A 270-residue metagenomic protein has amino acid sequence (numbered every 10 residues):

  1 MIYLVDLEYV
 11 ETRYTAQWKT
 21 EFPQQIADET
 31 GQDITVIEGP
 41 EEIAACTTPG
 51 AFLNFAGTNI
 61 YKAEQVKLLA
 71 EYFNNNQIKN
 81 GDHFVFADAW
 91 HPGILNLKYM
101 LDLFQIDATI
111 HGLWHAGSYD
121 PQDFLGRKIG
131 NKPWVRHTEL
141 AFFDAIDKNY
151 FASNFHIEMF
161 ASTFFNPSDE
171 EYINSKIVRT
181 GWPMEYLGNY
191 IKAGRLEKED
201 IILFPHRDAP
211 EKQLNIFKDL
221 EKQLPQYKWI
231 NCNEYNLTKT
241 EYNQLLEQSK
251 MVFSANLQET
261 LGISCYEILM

Functional and structural regions predicted by a protein language model:
M1-N96: N-terminal pre-catalytic "stem/leader" segment of glycosyltransferase-like enzymes
H83-W90, D102-F124, N131: Active-site proximal beta-strand in glycosyltransferases
K128-N149, E247: Membrane-proximal helix-turn-helix segments that form the acceptor-binding/catalytic region of lipid-linked
D144-I191: Donor nucleotide-sugar binding/catalytic pocket of nucleotide-sugar-dependent glycosyltransferases
T180, M184-K222: Conserved donor-binding/catalytic core segment of Leloir-type glycosyltransferases
N243, Y266-M270: Short alpha-helical segment that forms part of, or immediately flanks, the ligand-binding pocket in carbohydrate-active
V252-F253: A short hydrophobic beta-strand element within the catalytic core of glycosyltransferases that build diverse glycans
L257: Aromatic "clamp/platform" in nucleotide-sugar-dependent glycosyltransferases that forms part of the donor/acceptor
